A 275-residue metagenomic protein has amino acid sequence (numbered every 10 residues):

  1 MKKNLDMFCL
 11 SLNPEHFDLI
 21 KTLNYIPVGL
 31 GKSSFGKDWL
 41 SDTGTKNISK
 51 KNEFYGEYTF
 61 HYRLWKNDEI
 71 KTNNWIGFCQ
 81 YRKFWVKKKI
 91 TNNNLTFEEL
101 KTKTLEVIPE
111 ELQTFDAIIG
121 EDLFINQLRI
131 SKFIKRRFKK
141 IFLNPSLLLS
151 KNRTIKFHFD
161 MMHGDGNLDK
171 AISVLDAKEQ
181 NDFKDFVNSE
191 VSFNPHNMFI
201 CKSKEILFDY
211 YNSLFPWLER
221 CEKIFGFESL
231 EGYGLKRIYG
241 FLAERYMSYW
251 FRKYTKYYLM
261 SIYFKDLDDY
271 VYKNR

Functional and structural regions predicted by a protein language model:
M1-R275: ER/Golgi luminal nucleotide-sugar-dependent glycosyltransferases, focusing on the catalytic module
